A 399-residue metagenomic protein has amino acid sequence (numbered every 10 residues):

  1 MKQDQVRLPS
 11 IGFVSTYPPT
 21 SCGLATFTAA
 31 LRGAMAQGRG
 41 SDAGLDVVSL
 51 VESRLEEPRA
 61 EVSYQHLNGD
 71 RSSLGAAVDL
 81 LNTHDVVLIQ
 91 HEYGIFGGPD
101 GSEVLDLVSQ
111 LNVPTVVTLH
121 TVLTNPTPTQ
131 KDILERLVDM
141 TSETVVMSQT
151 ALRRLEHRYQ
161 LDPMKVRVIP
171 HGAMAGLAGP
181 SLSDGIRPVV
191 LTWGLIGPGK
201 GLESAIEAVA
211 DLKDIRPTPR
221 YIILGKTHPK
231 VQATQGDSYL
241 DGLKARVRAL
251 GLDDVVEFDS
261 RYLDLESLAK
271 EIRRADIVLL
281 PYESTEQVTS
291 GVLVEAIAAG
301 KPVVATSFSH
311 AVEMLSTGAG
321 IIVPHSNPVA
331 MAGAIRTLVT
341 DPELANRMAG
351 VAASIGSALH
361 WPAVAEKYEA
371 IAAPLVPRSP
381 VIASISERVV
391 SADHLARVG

Functional and structural regions predicted by a protein language model:
T28-L31, V190, A205-A208, Y221 (+3 more regions): A structural motif in glycosyltransferase catalytic domains
D139-A178: Donor nucleotide-sugar binding/catalytic pocket of nucleotide-sugar-dependent glycosyltransferases
S183-K200, I206-V209, Y221-L224: Conserved donor-binding/catalytic core segment of Leloir-type glycosyltransferases
Q235-Y262, E266: Nucleotide-activated donor-binding/catalytic signature segment of Leloir-type glycosyltransferases, i.e., the conserved
V278, I297-A298, P302-A305: Short hydrophobic beta-strand element within catalytic cores of glycosyltransferases and related nucleotide-activated
T317, I321-P328, T337-E343: Conserved acidic donor-binding segment of nucleotide-sugar-dependent glycosyltransferases
L344-A358, A370: A short, well-ordered alpha-helix in the C-terminal region of glycosyltransferases
W361-G399: C-terminal alpha-helical cap of glycosyltransferases
